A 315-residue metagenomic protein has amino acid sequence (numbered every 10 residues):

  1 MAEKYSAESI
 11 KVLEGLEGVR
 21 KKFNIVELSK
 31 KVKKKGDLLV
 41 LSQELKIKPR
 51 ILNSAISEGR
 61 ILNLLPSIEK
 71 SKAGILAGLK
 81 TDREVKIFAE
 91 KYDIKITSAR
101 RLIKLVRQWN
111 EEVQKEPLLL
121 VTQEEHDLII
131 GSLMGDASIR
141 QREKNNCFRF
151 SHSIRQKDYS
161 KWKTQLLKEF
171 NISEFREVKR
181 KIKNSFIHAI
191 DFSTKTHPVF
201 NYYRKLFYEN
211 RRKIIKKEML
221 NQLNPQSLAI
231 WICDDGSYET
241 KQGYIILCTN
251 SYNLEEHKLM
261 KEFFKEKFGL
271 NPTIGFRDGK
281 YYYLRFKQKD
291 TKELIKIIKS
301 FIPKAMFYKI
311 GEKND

Functional and structural regions predicted by a protein language model:
M1-E3, N314-D315: Short, Lys/Arg-enriched, disordered terminal segments
A2-R20: P-loop NTPase nucleotide-binding/switch module
K4-E8, L28, L38, E112-Q123: General secondary-structure propensity
L16, L38, V85, K216 (+1 more regions): Generic structural marker for isolated residues within well-ordered, non-membrane alpha-helices of soluble domains
R20-S29: Short, Lys/Arg-enriched anionic-surface-contact patches
K31-V40, E44-K48, A55-V113: Amphipathic alpha-helical oligomerization/scaffolding segments
L39-Q43, R50, K157, K161-Q165: N-terminal, well-ordered alpha-helical segments
N110-D315: Internal intein/HINT superfamily modules and their associated LAGLIDADG
